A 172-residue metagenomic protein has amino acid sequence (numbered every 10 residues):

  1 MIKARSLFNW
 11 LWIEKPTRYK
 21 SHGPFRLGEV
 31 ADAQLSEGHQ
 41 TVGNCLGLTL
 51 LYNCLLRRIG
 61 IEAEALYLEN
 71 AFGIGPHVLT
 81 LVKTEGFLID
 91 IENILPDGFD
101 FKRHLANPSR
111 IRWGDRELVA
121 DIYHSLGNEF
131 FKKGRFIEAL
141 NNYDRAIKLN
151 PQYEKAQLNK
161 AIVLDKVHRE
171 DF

Functional and structural regions predicted by a protein language model:
M1-E37: Secondary-structure boundary elements
K3, G47-W113: Hydrophobic/aromatic-rich core segments of domains that either
